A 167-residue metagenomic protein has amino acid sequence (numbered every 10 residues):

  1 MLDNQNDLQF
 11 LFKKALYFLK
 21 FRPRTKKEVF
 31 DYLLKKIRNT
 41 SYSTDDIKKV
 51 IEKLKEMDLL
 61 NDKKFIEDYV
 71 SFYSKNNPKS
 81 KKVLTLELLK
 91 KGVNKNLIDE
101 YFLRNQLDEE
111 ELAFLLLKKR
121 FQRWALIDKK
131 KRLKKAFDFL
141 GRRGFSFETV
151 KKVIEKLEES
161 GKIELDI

Functional and structural regions predicted by a protein language model:
M1-I167: An alpha-helical, amphipathic repeat domain used for nucleic-acid recognition, typified by the mTERF helical solenoid
